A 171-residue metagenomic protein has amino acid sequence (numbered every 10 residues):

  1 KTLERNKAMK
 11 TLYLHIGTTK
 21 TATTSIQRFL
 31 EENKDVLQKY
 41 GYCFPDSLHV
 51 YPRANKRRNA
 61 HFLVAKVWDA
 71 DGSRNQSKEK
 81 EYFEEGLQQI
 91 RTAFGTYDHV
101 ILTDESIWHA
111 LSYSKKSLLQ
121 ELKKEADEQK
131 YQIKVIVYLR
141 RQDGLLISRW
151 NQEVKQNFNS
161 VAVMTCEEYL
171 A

Functional and structural regions predicted by a protein language model:
L3-V100, D104-W108: PAPS-dependent sulfotransferase catalytic core
V36, I107-W108, S112-K115, E121-A171: PAPS-dependent sulfotransferase catalytic domain
E79-F83, S114-L119: Glycine-rich anion/phosphate-binding loops
